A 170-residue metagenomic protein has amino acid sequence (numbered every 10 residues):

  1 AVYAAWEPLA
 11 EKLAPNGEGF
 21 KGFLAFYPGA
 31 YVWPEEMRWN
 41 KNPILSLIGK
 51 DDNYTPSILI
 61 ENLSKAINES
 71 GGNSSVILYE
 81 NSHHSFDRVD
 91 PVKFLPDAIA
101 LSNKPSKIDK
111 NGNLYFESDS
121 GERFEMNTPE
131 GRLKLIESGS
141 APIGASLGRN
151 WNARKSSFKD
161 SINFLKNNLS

Functional and structural regions predicted by a protein language model:
A1-K41, N53: Primarily recognizes the serine-hydrolase "nucleophile elbow" in alpha/beta-hydrolase and SGNH/GDSL folds
E7, N62-K65: Glycine-rich, phosphate-binding/catalytic loops in enzymes
G19, L59, S75-L78: Amphipathic alpha-helical interface surfaces
F26-G29, K50, S82-S85: Active-site pre-Tyr helix/loop in NAD(P)-dependent dehydrogenases
L45-I48, Y79: Short beta-strand/loop motif that positions the catalytic acidic residue of the alpha/beta-hydrolase fold
D51-D52, N150: A generic structural signal for short
N53-E61, D87: Conserved alpha/beta-hydrolase "acid-adjacent" motif
K65-S74, E80-S170: Alpha/beta-hydrolase-fold serine-hydrolase catalytic core, especially in secreted/extracellular enzymes
